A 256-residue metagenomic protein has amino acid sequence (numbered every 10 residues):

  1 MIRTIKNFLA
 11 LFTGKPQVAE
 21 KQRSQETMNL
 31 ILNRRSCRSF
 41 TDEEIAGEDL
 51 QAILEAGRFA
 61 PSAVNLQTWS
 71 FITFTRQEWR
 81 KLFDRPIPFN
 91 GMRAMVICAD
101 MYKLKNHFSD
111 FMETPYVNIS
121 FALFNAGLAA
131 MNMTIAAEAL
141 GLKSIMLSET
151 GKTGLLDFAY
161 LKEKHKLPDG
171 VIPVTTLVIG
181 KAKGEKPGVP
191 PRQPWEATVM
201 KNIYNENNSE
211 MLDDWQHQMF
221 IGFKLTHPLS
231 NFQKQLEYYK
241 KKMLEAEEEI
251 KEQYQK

Functional and structural regions predicted by a protein language model:
M1-K256: Acidic, surface-exposed loops and disordered segments
